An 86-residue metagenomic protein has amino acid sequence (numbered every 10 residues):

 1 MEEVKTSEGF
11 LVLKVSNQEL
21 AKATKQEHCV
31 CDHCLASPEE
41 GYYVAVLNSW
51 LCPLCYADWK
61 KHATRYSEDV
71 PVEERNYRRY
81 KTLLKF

Functional and structural regions predicted by a protein language model:
M1-Q26, K61-F86: Short, intrinsically disordered terminal segments enriched in charged and Pro/Gly residues
T24-V30, N48: Short metal-coordination and nucleic-acid-contact micro-motifs, chiefly zinc-binding Cys/His arrays
K25, S37-E39: A short, compositionally biased
V30-D32, P53: Cys/His/Pro-rich metal-binding microdomains
L35, Y56: Cys/His-coordinated zinc-binding microdomains
E39-E40, K60: Short functional micro-motifs and their immediate structural scaffolds
E40-W50: Short linker/helix segments within small regulatory modules
